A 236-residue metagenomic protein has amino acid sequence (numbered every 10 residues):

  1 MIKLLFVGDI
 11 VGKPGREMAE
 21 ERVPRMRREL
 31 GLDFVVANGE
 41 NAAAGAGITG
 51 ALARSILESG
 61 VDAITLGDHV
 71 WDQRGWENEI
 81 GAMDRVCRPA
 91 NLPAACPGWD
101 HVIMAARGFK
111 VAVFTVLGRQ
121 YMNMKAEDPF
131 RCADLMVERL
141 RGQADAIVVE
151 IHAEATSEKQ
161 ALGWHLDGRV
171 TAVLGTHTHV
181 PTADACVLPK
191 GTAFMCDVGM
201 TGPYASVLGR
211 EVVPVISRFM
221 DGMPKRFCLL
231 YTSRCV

Functional and structural regions predicted by a protein language model:
M1-L4: Extreme N-terminal starter segment of soluble prokaryotic enzymes
V7, A19-G98: Core catalytic region of metal-dependent phosphoesterases/phosphodiesterases, especially metallo-beta-lactamase-like
I10, F34-A42, T115-R119, V137-S157: Short acidic, glycine-rich surface-loop motifs adjacent to enzyme active sites
V11, E40-A42, H69-W71, N91-L92 (+4 more regions): Catalytic metal-binding/acid-base residues of hydrolase active sites
V11-E17, N41-I48, Q120-D128: Acidic/histidine-rich helix-loop elements that form or flank divalent-metal/phosphate-binding sites at the catalytic
R25-M26, W99-A146: Binuclear metal-dependent hydrolase catalytic cores centered on His/Asp/Glu-rich metal-binding motifs
F34-V36, S55-L66, W76-R88, T156-F227: Conserved beta-sheet core of the metallophosphoesterase superfamily
Y231-V236: Conserved small/polar residues in nucleotide/adenosyl-binding loops
